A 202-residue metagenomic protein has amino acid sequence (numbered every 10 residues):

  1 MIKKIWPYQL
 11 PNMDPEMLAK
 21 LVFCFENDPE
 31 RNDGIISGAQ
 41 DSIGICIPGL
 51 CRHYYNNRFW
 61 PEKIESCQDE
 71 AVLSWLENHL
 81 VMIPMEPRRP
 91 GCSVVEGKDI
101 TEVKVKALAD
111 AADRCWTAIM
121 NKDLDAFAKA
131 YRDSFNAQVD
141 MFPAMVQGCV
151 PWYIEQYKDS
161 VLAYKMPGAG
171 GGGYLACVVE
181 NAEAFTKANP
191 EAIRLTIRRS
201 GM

Functional and structural regions predicted by a protein language model:
M1-K3: Long, hydrophobic/aromatic-enriched structural stretches that serve as scaffold segments
I5-N12, K20-I36, Q40-A169, A176-M202: C-terminal nucleotide
